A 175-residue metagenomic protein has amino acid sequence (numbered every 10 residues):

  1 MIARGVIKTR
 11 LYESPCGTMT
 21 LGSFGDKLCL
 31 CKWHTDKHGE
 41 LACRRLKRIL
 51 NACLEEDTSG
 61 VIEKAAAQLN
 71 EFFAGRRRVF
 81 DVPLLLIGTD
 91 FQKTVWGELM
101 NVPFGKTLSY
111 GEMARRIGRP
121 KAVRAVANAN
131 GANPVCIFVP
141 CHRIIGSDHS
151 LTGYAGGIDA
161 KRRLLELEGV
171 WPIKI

Functional and structural regions predicted by a protein language model:
M1-K121, L167, W171-I175: Basic nucleic-acid-binding alpha-helical/helix-turn surface characteristic of O6-alkylguanine DNA
R44, A127, R162: Active-site phosphate/pyrophosphate- and oxyanion-stabilizing loops and adjacent acidic/basic residues in soluble
A66, N130, I158: Short amphipathic alpha-helical/adjacent loop interface patches that line ligand and macromolecule-binding sites
L99, V123-A132: Major-groove recognition helix of helix-turn-helix-like DNA-binding domains
P103, P134-I137: Histidine- and aromatic-rich ligand-binding microenvironments
I137-I144: Short Lys/Arg-enriched helix C-cap and helix-to-coil transition segments that create basic nucleic-acid-contact patches
S147-I175: …primarily DNA-binding HTH/wHTH and HhH modules…
